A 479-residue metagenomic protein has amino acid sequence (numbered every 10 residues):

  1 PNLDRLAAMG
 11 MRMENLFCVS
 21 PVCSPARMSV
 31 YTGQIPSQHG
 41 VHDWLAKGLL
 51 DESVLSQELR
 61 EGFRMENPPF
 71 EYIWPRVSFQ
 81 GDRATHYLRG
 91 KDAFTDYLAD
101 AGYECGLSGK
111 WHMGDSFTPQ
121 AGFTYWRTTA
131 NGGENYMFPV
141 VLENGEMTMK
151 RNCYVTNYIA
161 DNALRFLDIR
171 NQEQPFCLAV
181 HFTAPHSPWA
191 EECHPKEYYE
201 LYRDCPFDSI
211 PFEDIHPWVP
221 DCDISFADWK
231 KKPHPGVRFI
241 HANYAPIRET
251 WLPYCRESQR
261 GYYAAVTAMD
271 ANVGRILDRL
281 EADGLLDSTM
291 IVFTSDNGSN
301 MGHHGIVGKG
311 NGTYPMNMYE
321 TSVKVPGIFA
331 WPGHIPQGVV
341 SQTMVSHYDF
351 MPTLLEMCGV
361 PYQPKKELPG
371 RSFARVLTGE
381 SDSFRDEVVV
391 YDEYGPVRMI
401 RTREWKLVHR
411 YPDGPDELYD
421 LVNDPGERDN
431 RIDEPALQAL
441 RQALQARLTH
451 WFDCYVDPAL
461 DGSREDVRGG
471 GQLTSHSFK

Functional and structural regions predicted by a protein language model:
P1, P21, W44, M65 (+11 more regions): Active-site-proximal cap/lid insertion segments
P1-A93, Y97, Y103-G106, Y125-G132 (+1 more regions): Active-site segment of extracytoplasmic enzymes that catalyze sulfate/phosphate-ester chemistry
M9-E14, A101-C105, F123-T124, Q172-L178 (+2 more regions): Loop/turn elements at helix/coil->beta-strand transitions in domains of secreted/extracellular proteins
Q34, W111, N297-G298: Active-site metal-binding loops of divalent metal-dependent hydrolases
G102-D115, C358-K365: Short, well-structured beta-strand/strand-turn elements
W331, I400-R403, H409-R410, L421: Active-site beta-strand termini and strand-to-loop segments that position acidic
H347, M351: Zinc-coordinating Cys/His ligand positions in small cysteine/histidine-rich zinc-finger domains
D424: Intrinsically disordered, low-complexity polar regions and short flexible loop motifs
